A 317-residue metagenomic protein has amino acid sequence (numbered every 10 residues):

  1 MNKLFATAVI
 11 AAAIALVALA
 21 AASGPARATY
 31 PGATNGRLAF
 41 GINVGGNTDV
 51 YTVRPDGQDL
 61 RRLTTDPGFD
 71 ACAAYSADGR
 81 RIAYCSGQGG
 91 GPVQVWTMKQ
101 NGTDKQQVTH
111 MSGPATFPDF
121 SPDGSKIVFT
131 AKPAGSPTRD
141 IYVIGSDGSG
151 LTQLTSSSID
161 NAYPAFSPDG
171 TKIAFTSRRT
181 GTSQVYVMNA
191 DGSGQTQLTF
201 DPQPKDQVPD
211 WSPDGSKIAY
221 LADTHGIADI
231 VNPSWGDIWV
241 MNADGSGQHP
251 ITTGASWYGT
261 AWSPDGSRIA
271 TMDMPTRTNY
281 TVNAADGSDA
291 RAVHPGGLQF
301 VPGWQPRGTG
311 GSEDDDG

Functional and structural regions predicted by a protein language model:
N2-A28: Secretory targeting and sorting signals
G24-G317: Sequence signature of WD/YWTD-type beta-propeller architectures
